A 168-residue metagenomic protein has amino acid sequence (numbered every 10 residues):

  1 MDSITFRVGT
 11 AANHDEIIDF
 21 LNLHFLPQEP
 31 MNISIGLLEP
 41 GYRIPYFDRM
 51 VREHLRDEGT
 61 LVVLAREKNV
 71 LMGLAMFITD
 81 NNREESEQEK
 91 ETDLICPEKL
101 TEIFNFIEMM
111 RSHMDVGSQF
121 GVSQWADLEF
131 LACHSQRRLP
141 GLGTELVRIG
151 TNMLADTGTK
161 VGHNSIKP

Functional and structural regions predicted by a protein language model:
M1-S3: Eukaryotic N-terminal low-complexity, Ser/Thr- and Lys/Arg-rich leader segments that predominantly function as
T5-D19, L26-M31: A short beta-loop-alpha structural element at the N-terminal edge of CoA-dependent acyl/N-acetyltransferase catalytic
S34-T60, R66, D115-G117: Active-site rim helix/loop that mediates acceptor-substrate recognition in acyltransferases
Y46-V62, G73, D80-E85, S123: A short helix-loop-beta-strand connector motif used in the catalytic cores of GNAT acetyltransferases and, in some
R66, D80, C133, T159 (+1 more regions): An acidic- and aromatic-residue-enriched active-site/binding cleft used to recognize and process polar
V70-F130: Conserved acyl-donor/pantetheine-binding loop and adjacent beta-alpha core of acyl/acetyltransferases and related
Q124-L128, L154-K167: Conserved GNAT acetyl-CoA-binding A-motif
D127-S135, L139-A155: Conserved acetyl-CoA-binding loop-helix of GNAT-fold acetyltransferases
